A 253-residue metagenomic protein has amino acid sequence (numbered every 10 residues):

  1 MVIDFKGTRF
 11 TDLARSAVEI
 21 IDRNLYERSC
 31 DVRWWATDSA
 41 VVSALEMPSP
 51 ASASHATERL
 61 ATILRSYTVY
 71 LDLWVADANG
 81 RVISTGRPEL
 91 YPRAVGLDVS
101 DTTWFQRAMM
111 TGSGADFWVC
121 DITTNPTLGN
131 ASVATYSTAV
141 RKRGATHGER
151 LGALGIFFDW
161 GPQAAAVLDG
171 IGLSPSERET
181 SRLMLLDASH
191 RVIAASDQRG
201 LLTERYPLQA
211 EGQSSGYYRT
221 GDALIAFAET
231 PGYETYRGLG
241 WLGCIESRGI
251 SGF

Functional and structural regions predicted by a protein language model:
M1-F5, R199-F253: Extracellular/periplasmic juxtamembrane segments that couple receptor/chemosensory ectodomains to their
M1-M47, S132: Juxtamembrane extracytoplasmic/periplasmic/luminal helical "stalk" adjacent to the first N-terminal
F5-L13, M47-E58, T111-F117, L154-V167: Short, positively charged
T11, S29, T57-A61, D101-Q106 (+2 more regions): Extracytoplasmic/secreted envelope proteins and their assembly/folding machinery, especially bacterial periplasmic
R23-W34, I63-S84, G114-F117, D169-V192 (+1 more regions): Short N-terminal helix-loop-first-beta-strand/juxtamembrane motif that initiates sensory/input modules
M47-P50, L90-R93, I171: Short glycine-enriched, charge-decorated loop/helix-capping segments at active-site entrances that position
H55-Y67, A153-L202, L208-E211, S251-F253: Solvent-exposed, extracytoplasmic
L64-D72, A76-W160, Y217-R219: Extracytoplasmic/periplasmic ligand-binding sensor regions of membrane-associated signaling proteins
